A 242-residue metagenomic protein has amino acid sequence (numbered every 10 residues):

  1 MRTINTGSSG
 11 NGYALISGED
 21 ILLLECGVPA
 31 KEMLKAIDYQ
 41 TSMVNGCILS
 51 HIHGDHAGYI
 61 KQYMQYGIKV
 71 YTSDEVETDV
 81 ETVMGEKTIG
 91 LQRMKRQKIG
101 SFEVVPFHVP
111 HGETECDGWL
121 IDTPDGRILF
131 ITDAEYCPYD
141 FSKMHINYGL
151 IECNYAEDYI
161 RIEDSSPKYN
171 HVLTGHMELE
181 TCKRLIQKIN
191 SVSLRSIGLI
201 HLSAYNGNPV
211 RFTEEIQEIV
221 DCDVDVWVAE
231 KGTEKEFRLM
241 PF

Functional and structural regions predicted by a protein language model:
M1-Y39, D117-D133, Y148: Conserved beta-strand hairpin/beta-sheet module of binuclear metal-dependent hydrolase folds, prominently
N5-T6, C26-V28, I52, E75 (+4 more regions): Active-site metal-binding loops of divalent metal-dependent hydrolases
P29, H53, S73-D79, Q92-M94 (+2 more regions): Short, polar loop motifs at secondary-structure junctions
P29-E75, N147: Active-site metal-binding motif and surrounding structural segment of the metallo-beta-lactamase
G58-G67, D79-V83, G207-E215: Metal-dependent catalytic neighborhoods of phosphoester/phosphodiester hydrolases
T72-D125: Metallo-beta-lactamase
K95, S101-P106, H111, T123-I128 (+2 more regions): Conserved catalytic scaffold of divalent metal-dependent phosphoesterases
S142-K231: Cap/insert and terminal regions of metallo-dependent hydrolase folds
